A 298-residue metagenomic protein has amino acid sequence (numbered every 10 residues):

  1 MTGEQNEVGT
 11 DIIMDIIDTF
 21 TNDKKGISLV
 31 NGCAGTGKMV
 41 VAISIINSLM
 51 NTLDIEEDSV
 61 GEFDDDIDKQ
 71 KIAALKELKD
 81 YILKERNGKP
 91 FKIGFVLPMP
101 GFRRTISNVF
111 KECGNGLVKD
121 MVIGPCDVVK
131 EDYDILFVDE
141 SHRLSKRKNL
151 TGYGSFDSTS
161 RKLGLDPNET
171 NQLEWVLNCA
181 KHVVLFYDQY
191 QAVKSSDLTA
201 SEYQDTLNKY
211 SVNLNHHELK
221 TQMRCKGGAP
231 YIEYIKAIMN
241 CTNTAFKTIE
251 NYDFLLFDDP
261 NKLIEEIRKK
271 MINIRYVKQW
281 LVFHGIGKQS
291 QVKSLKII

Functional and structural regions predicted by a protein language model:
M1-G26: N-terminal pre-P-loop "Q-motif" helix
V30-G32: Hydrophobic anchor at the beta1->P-loop junction of P-loop NTPases
K38: Conserved lysine of the Walker
V41, I45: Hydrophobic positions on the alpha1 helix immediately C-terminal to the Walker A/P-loop
S48-S59, K89: Post-Walker A helix-loop "phosphate-sensing" segment adjacent to the P-loop in P-loop NTPases
R86-L136, H142: Inter-Walker segment of RecA-like/P-loop motor cores
I135-H216: Signature of the SF2 helicase/ATPase Hel1-core->accessory helical subdomain module
S196-T199, S211-Y234, M239-I298: Conserved helicase/translocase motor-coupling segment
